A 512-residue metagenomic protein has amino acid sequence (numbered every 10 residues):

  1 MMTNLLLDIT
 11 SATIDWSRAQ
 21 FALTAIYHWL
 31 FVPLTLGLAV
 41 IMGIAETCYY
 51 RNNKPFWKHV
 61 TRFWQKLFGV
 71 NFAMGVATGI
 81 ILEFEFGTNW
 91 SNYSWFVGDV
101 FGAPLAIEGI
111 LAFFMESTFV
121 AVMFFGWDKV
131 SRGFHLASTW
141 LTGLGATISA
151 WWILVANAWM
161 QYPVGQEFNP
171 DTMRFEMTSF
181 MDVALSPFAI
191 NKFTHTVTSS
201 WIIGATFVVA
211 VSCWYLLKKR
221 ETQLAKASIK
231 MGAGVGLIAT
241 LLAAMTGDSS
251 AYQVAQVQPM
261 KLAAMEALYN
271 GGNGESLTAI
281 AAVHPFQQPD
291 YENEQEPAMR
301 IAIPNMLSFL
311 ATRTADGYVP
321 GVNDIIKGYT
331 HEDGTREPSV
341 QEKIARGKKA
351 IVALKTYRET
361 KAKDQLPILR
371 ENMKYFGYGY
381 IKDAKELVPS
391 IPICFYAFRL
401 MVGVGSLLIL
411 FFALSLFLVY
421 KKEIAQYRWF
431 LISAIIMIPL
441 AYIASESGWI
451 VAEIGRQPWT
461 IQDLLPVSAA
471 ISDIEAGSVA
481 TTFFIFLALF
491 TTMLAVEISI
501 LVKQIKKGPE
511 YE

Functional and structural regions predicted by a protein language model:
M2-E512: Polytopic transmembrane helical bundles with strong interfacial aromatic enrichment
